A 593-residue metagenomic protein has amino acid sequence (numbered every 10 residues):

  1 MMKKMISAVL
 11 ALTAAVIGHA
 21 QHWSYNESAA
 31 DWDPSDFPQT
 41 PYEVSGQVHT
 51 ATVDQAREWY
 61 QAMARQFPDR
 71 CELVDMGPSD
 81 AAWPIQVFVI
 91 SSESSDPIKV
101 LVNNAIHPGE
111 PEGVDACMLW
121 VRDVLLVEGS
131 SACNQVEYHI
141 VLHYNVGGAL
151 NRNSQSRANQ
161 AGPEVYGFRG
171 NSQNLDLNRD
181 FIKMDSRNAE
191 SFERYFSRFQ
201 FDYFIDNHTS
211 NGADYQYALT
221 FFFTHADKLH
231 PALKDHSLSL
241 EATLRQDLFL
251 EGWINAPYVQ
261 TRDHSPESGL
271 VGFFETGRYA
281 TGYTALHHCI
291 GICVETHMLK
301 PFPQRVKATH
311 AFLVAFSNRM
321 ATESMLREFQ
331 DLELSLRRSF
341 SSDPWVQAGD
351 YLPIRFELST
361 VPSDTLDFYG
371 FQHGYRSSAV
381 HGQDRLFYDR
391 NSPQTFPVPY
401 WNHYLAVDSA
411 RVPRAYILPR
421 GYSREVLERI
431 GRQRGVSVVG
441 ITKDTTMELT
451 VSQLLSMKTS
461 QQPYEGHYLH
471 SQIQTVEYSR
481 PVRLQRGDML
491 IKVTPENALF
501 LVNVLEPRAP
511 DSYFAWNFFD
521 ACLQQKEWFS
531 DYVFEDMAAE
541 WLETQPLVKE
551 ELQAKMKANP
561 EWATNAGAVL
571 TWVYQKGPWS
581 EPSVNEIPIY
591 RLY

Functional and structural regions predicted by a protein language model:
M2-A11: Sec-dependent signal peptide recognition, specifically the positively charged N-region followed immediately by
A11-H19: Hydrophobic h-region of N-terminal signal peptides that target proteins for export in Gram-negative bacteria
Y25-Q86: Short glycine- and acidic-rich boundary segments immediately preceding or forming the N-terminal edge of structured
S28-V48, V102, D176, T224 (+1 more regions): Acidic/histidine-rich, surface-exposed loop or edge segments in extracytoplasmic proteins
T52, A82, A105, I140 (+4 more regions): Divalent metal-coordination and catalytic microenvironments
D96-I106, E110-E275: Active-site/substrate-binding loop(s) of hydrolase catalytic cores
R262-Q453: Hard-cation-handling environments
R420, E428-R432, V439, K443 (+1 more regions): Catalytic centers of hydrolytic enzymes
